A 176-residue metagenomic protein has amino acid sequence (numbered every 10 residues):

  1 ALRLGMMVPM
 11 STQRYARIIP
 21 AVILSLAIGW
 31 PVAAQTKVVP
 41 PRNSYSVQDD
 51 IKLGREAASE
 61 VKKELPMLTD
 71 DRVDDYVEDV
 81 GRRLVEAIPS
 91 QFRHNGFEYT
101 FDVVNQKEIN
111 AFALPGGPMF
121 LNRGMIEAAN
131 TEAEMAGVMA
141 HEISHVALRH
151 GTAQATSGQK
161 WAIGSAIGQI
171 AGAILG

Functional and structural regions predicted by a protein language model:
L2-M7: Short, positively charged and aromatic/hydrophobic N-terminal segments
V8-V22: Bacterial N-terminal signal peptides that target proteins for export
I18, W30-G176: A Zn2+-metalloprotease active-site environment signal
